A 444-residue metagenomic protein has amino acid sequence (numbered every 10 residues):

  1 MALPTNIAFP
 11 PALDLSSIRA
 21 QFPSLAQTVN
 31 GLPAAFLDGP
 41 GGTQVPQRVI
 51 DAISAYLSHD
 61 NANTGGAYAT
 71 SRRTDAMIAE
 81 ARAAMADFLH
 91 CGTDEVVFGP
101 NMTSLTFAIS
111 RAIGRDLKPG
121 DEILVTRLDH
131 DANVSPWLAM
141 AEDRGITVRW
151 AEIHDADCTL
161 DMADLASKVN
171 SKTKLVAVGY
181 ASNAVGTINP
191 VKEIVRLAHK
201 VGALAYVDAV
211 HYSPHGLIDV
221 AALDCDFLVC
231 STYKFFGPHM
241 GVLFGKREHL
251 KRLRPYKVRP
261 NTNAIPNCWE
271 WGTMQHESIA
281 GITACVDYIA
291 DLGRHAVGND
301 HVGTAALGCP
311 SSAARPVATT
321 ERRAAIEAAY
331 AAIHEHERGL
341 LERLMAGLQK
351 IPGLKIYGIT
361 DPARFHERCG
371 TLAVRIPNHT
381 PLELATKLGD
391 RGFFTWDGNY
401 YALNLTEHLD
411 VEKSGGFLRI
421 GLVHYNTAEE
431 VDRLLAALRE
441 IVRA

Functional and structural regions predicted by a protein language model:
M1-A444: Pyridoxal 5′-phosphate
